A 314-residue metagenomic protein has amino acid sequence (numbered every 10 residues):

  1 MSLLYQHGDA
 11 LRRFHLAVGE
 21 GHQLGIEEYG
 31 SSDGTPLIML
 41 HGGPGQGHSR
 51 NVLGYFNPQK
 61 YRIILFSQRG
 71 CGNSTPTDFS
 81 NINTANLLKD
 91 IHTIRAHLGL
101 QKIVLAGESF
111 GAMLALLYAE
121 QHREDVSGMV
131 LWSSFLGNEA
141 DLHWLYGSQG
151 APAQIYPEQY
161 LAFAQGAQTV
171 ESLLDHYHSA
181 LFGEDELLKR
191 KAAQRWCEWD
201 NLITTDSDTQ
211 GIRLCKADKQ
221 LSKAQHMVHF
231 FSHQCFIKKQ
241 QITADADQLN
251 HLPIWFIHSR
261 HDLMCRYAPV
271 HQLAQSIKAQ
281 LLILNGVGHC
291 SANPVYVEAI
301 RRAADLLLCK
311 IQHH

Functional and structural regions predicted by a protein language model:
V18-P76: Conserved HGGG/HGGXW glycine-rich cap/lid loop of the alpha/beta-hydrolase fold
N86-I103: Conserved acidic catalytic loop of the alpha/beta-hydrolase fold
Q101-H143: Conserved hydrolase catalytic core segment
G150, I155-D245, L252: Alpha/beta-hydrolase
K238, L263-P269: Conserved alpha/beta-hydrolase "acid-adjacent" motif
L249-N250, F256-H258: Short beta-strand/loop motif that positions the catalytic acidic residue of the alpha/beta-hydrolase fold
M264, V287-A299: Catalytic histidine-centered segment of alpha/beta-hydrolase-like enzymes
A274-C290: Catalytic histidine neighborhood in serine/cysteine hydrolases with alpha/beta-hydrolase-type architecture
